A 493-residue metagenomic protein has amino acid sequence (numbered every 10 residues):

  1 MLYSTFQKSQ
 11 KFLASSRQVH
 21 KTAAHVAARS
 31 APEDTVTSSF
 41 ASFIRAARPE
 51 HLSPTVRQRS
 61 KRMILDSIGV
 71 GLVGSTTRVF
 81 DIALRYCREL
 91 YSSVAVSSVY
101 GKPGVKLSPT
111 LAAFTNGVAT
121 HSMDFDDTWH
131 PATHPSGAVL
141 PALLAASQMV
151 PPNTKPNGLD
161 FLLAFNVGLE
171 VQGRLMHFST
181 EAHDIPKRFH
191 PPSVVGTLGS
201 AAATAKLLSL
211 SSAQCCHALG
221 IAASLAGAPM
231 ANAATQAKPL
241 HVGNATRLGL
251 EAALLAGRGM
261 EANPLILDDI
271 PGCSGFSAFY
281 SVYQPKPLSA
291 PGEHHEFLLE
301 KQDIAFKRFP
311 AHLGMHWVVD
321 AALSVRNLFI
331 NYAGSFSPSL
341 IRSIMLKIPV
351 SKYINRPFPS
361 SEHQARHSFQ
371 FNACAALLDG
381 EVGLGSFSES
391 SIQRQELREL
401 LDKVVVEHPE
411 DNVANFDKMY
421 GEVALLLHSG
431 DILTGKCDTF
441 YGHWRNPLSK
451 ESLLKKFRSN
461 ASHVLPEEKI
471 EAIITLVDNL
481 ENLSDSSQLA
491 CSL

Functional and structural regions predicted by a protein language model:
Y3-T133, A237-R247, L254-L493: Terminal-appendage/accessory-domain detector
R57, K61, L65, V139 (+3 more regions): Hydrophobic face of alpha-helices
G74, L143-P152, A201-L207, A252-A256 (+2 more regions): Well-ordered alpha-helical scaffold segments within catalytic/enzyme domains
K106, L111-L163, V167-V171, L175: Function-dense linear segments that define catalytic or interfacial modules in macromolecule-processing proteins
P131-S136, F189-V194, R308: Short helix-coil transition sites and intra-membrane helix breaks within transmembrane domains of multi-pass
G137-A145, V195, G199-A203, H316-A321 (+1 more regions): Short amphipathic alpha-helical face segments that pack within enzyme cores and frequently flank/anchor catalytic
Q148-E251, I270: Glycine-rich, mobile lid/loop segments that gate access to catalytic sites or pores
